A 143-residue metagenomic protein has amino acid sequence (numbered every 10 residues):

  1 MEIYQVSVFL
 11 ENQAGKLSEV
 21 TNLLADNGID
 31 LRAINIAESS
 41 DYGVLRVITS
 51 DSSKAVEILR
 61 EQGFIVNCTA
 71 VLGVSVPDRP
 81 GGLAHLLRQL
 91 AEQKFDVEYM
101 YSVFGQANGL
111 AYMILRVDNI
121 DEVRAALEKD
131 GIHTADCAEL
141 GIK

Functional and structural regions predicted by a protein language model:
M1-K143: A conserved regulatory-domain signal marking ACT and ACT-like small-molecule sensing domains and adjacent regulatory
